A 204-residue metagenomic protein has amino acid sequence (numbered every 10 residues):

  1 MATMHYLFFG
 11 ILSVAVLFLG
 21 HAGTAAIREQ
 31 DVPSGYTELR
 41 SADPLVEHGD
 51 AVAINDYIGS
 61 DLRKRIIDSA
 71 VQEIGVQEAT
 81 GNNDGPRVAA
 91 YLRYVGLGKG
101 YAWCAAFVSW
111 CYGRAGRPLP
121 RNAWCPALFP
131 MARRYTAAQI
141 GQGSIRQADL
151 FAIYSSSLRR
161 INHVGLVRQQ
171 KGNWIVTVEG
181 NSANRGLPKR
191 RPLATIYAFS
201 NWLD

Functional and structural regions predicted by a protein language model:
A2-Y6, G10, G23-P33, V46 (+3 more regions): Aromatic- and glycine-rich peptidoglycan recognition patches
G10-F18: Bacterial N-terminal signal peptides
V16, T24, G113-R114, L128: General secretory precursor processing signal
I27-E29, P33-R117: N-terminal capping segments
L62-D68, L97, R117-L187: ...with weaker cross-activation on analogous glycine-rich loops/strands in unrelated enzymes
